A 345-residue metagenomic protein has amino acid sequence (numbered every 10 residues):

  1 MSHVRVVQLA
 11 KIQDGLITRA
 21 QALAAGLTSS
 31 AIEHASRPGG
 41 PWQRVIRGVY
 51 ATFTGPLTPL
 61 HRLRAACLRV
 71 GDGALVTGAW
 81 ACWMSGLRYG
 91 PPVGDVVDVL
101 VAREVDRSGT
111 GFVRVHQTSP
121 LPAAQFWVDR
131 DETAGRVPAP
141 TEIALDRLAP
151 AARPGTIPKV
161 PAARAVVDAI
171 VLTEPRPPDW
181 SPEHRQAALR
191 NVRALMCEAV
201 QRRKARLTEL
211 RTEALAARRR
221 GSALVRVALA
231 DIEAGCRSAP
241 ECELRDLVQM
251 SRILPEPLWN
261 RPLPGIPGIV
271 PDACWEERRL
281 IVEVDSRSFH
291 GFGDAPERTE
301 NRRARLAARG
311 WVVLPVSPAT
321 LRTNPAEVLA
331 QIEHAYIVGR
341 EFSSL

Functional and structural regions predicted by a protein language model:
M1, T28, V200-L345: Surface segments flanking catalytic/ligand-binding clefts of nucleic-acid enzymes
M1-G221, I337, S344-L345: Short gly/ser-rich loop at a beta-strand->alpha-helix junction or flexible surface loop bordering the NTP-binding
